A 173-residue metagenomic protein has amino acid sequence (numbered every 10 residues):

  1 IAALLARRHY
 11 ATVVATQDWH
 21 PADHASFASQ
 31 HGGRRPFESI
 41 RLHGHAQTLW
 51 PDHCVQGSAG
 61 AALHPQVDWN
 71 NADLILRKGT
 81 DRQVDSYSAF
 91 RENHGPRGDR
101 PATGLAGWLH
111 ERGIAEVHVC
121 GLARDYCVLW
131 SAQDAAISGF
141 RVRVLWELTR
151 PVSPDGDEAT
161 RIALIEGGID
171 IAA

Functional and structural regions predicted by a protein language model:
A3-E116: Active-site alpha/beta core segments
L4, Y126-G139: Histidine-anchored nucleotide/phosphate-binding helix
H20-P21, A123-C127: Gly/Ser/Thr-rich loops at beta-strand to alpha-helix junctions that form or flank small-molecule/cofactor-binding
T48, P65-L74, D155-A173: Structural recognition of alpha->loop->beta junctions
I114, F140, I169: Short phosphate-binding/catalytic loops that engage adenosine nucleotides
H118-G121, R141-P154: A short glycine-rich beta-strand->turn/loop micro-motif centered on a GG-aromatic cluster
